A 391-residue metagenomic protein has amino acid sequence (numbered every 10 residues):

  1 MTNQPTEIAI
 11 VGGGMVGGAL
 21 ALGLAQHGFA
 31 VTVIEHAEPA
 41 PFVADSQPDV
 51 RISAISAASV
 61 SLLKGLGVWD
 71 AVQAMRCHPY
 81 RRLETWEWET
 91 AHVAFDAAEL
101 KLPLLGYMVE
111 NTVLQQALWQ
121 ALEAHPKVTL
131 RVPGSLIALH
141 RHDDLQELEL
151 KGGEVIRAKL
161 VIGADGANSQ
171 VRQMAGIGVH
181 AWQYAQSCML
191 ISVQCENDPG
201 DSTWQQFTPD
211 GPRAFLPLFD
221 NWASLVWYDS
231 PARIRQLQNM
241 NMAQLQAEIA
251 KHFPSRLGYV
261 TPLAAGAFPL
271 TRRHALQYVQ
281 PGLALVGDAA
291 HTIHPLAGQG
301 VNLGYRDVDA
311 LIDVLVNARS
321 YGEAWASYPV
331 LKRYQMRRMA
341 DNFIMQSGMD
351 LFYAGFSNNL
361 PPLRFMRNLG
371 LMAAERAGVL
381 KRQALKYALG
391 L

Functional and structural regions predicted by a protein language model:
N3-Q4, R76-M174, W182-S187: Conserved N-terminal helical subregion
E7-V33: N-terminal Rossmann-like FAD-binding beta1-loop-alpha1 element of flavoenzymes
A25-P48: Glycine-rich FAD pyrophosphate-binding loop
V33-I34, G163, V286, I293: Generic enzyme active-site microenvironment
Q47-E84: N-terminal FAD cofactor-binding segment of flavoenzymes
L63, L145, L160-A265, L270: Conserved FAD-binding catalytic core of PHBH/FMO-like flavoproteins
R235-Y321, W325-A326: FAD/FMN-dependent oxidoreductases across multiple families
D313-L391: C-terminal helical "tail/cap" subdomain of flavin- and related membrane-associated enzymes
